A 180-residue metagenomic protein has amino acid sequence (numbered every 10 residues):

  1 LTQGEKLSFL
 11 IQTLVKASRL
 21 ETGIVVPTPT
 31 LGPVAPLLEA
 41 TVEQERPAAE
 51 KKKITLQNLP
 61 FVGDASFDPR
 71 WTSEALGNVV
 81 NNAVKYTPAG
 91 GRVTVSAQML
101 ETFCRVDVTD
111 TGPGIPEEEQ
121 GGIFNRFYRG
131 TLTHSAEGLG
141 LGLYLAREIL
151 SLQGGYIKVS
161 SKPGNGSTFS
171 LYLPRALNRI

Functional and structural regions predicted by a protein language model:
T2-L7: Short alpha-helical segment of the dimerization/phosphotransfer core of two-component systems
T22-P27, P60, D64-F67: Conserved micro-motifs of the catalytic ATP-binding
V34, G114-G122: Short helix N-cap motif at coil->helix boundaries in the Bergerat
P47, P113-G114: Glycine-rich G1-box
A48-Q57: Short conserved segments within the C-terminal catalytic ATPase subdomain
A83-V84: Short helix-loop "hinge" at the ATP-lid/N-box region of the Bergerat-fold HATPase_c
G154-G155: Conserved glycine-rich
